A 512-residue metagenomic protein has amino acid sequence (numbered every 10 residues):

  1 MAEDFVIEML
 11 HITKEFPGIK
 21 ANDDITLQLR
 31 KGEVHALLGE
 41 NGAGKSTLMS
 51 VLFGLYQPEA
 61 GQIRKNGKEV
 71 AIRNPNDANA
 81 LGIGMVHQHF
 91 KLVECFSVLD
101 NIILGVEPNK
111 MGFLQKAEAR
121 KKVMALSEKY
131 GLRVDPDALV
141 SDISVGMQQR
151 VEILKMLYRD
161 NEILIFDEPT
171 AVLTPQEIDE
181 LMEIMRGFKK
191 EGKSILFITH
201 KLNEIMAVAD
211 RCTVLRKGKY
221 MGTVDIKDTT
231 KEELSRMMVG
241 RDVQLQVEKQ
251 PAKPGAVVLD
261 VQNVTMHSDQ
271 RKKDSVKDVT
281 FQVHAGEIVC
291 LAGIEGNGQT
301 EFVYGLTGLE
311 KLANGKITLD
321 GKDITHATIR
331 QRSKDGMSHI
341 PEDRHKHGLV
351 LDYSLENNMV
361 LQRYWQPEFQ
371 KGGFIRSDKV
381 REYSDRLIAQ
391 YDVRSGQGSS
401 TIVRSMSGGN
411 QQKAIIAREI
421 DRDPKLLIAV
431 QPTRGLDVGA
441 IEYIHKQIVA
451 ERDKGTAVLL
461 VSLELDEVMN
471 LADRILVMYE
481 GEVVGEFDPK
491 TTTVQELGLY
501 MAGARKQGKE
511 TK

Functional and structural regions predicted by a protein language model:
A2-K512: Glycine-rich phosphate-binding loops of nucleotide-dependent enzymes
